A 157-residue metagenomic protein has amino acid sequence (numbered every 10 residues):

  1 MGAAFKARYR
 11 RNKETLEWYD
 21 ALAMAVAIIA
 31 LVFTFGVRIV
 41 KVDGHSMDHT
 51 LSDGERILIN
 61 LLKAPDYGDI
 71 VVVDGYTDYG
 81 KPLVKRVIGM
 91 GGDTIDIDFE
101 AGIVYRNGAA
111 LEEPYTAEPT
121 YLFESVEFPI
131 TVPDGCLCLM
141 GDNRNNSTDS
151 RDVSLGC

Functional and structural regions predicted by a protein language model:
M1-P82, S154-C157: Protein maturation boundaries and topogenic segments
T50, K63-A64, I88, T131 (+1 more regions): Residue-level "contact hotspot" at macromolecular interaction interfaces
L62, Y76, E100, D142-N143: Short, surface-exposed secondary-structure boundary micro-motifs
G80-G91: Short coil-to-beta-strand transition motifs
Y105-G108: Short strand-turn-strand beta-turns centered on an Asx-Gly dipeptide
V126-C157: Beta-strand-rich cores of mature extracytoplasmic or soluble domains
